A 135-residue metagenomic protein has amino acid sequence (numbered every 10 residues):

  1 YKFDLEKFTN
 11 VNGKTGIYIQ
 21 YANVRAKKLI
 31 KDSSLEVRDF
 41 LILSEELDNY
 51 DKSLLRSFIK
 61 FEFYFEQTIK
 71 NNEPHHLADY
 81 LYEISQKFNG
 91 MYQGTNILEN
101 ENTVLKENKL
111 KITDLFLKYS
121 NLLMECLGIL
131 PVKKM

Functional and structural regions predicted by a protein language model:
Y1-M135: Non-catalytic interaction-recognition regions
